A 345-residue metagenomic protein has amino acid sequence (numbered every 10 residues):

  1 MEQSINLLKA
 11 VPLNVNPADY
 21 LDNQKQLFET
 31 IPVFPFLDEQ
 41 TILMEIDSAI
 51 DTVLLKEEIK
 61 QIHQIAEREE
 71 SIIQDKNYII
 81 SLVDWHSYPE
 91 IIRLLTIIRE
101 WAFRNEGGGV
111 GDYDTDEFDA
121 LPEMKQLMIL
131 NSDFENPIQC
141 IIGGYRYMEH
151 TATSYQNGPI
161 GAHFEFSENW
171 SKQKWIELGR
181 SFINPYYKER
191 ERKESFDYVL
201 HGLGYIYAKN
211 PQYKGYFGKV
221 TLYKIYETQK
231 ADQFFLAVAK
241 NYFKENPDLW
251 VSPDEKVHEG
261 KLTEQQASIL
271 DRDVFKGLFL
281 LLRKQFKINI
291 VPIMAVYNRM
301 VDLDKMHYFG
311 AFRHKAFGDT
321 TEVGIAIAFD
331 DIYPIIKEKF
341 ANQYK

Functional and structural regions predicted by a protein language model:
M1-D47, L262-D271, K287, I293: Non-catalytic C-terminal accessory region of glycerolipid acyltransferases and related lyso-lipid remodeling enzymes
L27, I31, A49, V53-K56 (+1 more regions): Domain-scale detector for complete catalytic domains at protein termini or as standalone homologs
Q40-H86: Conserved N-terminal entry element of GNAT/NAT acetyltransferase domains
R68-L130, P137-C140, E149: Short amphipathic alpha-helix that is part of the acyltransferase structural core
E90, E100, V110-G111, H150-D302: Acyl-donor binding region in acyl/amide transferases
F118-M128, N289, K305-Y308, A316-E322: A short helix-loop-beta-strand connector motif used in the catalytic cores of GNAT acetyltransferases and, in some
N136-G144, I176: Glycine-rich phosphate/pyrophosphate-binding loop shared by adenosine-nucleotide-utilizing enzymes
D304-K345: Low-complexity, glycine/alanine/valine/leucine- and proline-rich hydrophobic stretches
